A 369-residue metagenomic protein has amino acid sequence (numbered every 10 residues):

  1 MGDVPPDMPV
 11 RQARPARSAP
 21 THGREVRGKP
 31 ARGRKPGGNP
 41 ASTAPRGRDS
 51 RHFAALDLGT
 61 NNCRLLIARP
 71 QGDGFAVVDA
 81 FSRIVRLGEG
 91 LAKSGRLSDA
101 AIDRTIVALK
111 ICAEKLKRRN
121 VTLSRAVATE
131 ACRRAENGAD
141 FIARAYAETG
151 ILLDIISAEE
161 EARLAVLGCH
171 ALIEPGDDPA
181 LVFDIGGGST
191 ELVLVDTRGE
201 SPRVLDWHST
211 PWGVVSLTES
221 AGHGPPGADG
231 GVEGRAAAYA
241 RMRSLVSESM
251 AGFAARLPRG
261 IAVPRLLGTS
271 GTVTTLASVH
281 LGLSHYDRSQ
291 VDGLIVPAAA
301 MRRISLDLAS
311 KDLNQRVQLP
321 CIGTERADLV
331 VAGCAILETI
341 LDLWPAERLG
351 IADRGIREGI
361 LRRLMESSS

Functional and structural regions predicted by a protein language model:
M1-A54, P70-A128, I142-L152: N-terminal glycine/serine-rich phosphate-binding loop of ATP-dependent small-molecule kinases, especially carbohydrate
D3, P70, G90-R118, A131-P179 (+3 more regions): Helical "lid/coupling" subdomains associated with nucleotide-phosphate turnover
G47, D57-T60, A332: A short catalytic or substrate-binding loop motif that flags glycine-/basic-rich loops and adjacent residues that bind
F53-D57, A180-D184: Short glycine-aspartate micro-motif
T60-N62, T129, C169, G186-L192 (+1 more regions): Ser/Thr-glycine-rich phosphate-binding loops at phosphate-binding pockets of nucleotides, nucleotide cofactors
N62, A80, A180, G187-E191 (+1 more regions): Broad gene-expression machinery/nucleic-acid interaction feature
L65: Extracytoplasmic
